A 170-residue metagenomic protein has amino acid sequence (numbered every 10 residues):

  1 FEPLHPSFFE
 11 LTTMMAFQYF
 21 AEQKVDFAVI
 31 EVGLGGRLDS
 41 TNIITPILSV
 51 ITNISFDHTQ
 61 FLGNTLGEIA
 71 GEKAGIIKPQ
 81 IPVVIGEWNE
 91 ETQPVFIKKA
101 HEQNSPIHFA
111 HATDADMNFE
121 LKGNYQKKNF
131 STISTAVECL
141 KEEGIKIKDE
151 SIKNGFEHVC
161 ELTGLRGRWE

Functional and structural regions predicted by a protein language model:
F1-I44, L62, E91: ATP-dependent carboxylate-amine ligase catalytic core
M15, Y19, E68, G75 (+3 more regions): Alpha-helical scaffold segments in soluble metabolic enzymes
L34-L38, T45-N104: Conserved catalytic-core segment of NTP-binding enzymes
I44-T45, C139: ATP-dependent carboxylate-amine ligase
W88-E90, G123, K148-S151: Active-site glycine/GP-rich loop and adjacent strand/helix microenvironment that borders small-molecule binding pockets
Q103, H108-A112, D116, T132-E170: Gly/charged, well-structured mid-domain segments that form the phosphate/adenylate-handling core of ATP-dependent
N118-Q126: A short glycine-threonine-serine/GTX helix/turn-capping micro-motif
N129: Short, conserved phosphate/pyrophosphate- and ester-handling motifs at nucleotide-, phospho-/glycolipid
